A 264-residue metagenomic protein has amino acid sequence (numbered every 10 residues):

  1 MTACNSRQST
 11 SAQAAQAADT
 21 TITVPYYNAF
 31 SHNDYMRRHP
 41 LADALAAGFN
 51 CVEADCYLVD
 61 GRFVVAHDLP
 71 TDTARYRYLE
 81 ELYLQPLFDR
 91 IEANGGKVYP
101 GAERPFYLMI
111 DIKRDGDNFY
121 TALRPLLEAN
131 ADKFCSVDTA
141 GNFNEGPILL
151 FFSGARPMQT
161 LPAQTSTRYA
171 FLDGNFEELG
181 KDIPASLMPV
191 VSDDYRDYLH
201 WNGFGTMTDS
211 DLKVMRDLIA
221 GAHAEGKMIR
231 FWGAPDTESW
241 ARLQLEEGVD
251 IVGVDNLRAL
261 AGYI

Functional and structural regions predicted by a protein language model:
C4-I264: Phosphate-group recognition and catalysis centered on beta-loop-alpha active-site segments
